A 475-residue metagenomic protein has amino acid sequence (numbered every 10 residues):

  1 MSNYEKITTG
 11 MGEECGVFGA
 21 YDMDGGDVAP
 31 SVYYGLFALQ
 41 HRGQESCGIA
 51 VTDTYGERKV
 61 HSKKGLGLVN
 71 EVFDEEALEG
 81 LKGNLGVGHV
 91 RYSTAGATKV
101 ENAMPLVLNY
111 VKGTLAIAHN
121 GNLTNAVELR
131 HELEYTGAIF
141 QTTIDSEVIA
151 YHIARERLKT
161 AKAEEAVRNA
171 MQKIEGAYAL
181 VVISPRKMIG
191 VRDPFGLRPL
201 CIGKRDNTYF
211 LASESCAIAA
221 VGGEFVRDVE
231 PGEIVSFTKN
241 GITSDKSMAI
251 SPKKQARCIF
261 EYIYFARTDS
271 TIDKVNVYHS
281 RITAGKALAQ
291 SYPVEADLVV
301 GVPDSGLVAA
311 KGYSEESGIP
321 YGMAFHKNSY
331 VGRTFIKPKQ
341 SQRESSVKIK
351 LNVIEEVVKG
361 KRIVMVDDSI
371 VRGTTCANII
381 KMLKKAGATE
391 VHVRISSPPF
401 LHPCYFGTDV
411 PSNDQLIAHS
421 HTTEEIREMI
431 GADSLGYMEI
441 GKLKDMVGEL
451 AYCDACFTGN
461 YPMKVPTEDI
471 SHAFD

Functional and structural regions predicted by a protein language model:
M1-P231, S236-A296, V302, E390: Conserved short alpha-helical segments that host acidic/polar catalytic motifs at enzyme active sites
T94-A95, N125, L197-R198, I218-A220 (+6 more regions): Flexible loop/turn segments at secondary-structure boundaries
A138, K159-T160, P293-D297, E315-G322 (+2 more regions): Secondary-structure transition/capping motifs at alpha-helix termini and the adjoining loop/turn into the next element
T142, E147-A150, Y321-G332, M429-V447: A conserved beta-strand->alpha-helix junction
M171, R186-K187, G222-D228, K381-D475: PRPP-dependent phosphoribosyltransferase catalytic core
V299, G306-Y313, S317, Y321 (+1 more regions): Extended, hydrophobic alpha-helical segments in both membrane/secreted and soluble proteins
G318-I363, T374, L401-G407, P411: Short, glycine/charge-rich flexible loops or terminal/linker lids adjacent to PRPP-binding catalytic cores
N352-V366, I370, I395, I470-F474: Mobile, glycine- and charge-enriched loop segments and immediately flanking short secondary-structure elements within
